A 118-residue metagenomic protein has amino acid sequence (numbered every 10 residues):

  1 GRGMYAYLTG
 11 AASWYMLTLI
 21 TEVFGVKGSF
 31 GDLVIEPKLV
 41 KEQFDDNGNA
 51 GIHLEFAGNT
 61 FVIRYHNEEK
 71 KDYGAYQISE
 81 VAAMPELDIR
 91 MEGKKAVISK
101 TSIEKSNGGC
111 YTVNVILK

Functional and structural regions predicted by a protein language model:
G1-K118: Non-catalytic C-terminal accessory modules of carbohydrate-active enzymes
